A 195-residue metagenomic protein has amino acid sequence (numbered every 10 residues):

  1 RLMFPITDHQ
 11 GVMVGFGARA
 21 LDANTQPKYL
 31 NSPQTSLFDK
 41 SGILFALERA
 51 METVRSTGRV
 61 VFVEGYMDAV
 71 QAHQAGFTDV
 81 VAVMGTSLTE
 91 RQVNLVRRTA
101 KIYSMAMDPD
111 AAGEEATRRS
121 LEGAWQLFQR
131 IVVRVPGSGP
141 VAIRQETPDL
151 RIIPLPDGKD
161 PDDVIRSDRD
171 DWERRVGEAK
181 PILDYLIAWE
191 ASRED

Functional and structural regions predicted by a protein language model:
R1-Y103, E115-T117: Phosphate-handling DNA/RNA-contact segment within nucleic-acid enzymes
V61, M105, I152-P154: Structural beta-sheet core signal
G76-V80, S120-W125, S167-D171: Short secondary-structure boundary/capping segments
V93-V96, E122, Q126, E173-I182: Flexible glycine/proline-rich, aromatic-decorated loop/lid segments
M107-P109: Short glycine-centered, acidic/aromatic-flanked micro-motifs in structured strand/loop junctions that mark active-site
A112-R118, K159-V164: Switch/connector loops and helix/strand junctions flanking conserved nucleotide-binding motifs in nucleotide-processing
R134-D195: C-terminal or mid-to-C-terminal helical accessory/interaction module adjacent to the motor/catalytic core
